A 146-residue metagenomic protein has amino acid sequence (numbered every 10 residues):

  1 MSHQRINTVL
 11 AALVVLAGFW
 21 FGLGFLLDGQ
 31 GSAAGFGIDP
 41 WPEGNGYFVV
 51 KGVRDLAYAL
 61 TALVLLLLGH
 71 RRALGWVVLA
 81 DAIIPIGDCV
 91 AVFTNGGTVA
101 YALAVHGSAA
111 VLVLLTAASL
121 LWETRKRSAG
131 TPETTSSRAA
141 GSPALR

Functional and structural regions predicted by a protein language model:
M1-R146: Membrane-interface extramembranous regions
